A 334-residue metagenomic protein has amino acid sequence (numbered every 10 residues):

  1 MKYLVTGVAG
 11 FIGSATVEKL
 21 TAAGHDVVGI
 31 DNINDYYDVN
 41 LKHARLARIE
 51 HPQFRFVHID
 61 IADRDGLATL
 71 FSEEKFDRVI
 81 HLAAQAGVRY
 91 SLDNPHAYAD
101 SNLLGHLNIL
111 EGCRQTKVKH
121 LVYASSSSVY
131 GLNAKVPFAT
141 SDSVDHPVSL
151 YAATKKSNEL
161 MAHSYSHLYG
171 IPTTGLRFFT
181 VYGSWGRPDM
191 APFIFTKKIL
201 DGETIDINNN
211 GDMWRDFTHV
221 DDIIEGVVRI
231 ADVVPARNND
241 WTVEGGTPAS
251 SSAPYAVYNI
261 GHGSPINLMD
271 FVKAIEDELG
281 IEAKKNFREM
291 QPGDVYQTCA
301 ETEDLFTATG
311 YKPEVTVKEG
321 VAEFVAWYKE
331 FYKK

Functional and structural regions predicted by a protein language model:
M1-V181, V315, E323, W327-F331: N-terminal Rossmann-like NAD(P)+-binding domain of SDR-like oxidoreductases, especially those catalyzing
A15, N40-L41, T69, Y90-D93 (+4 more regions): Generic recognition of short, well-ordered alpha-helical segments
K19-A22, I199-K334: C-terminal substrate-binding subdomain of Rossmann-fold SDR/epimerase-dehydratase oxidoreductases
L46-R48, R89, T196-K197, P248-S250: Short secondary-structure boundary/capping segments
D65, L103-E111, D189, D221-A231: Conserved active-site region of classical short-chain dehydrogenase/reductase
V136-P137, P188-T196, E289: A glycine/serine/threonine-rich, flexible loop-to-helix segment that serves as the NAD(P) cofactor-binding "lid"
S157, M161, Y165, F195 (+2 more regions): Hydrophobic alpha-helix immediately C-terminal to the catalytic Tyr-X-X-X-Lys motif of short-chain
